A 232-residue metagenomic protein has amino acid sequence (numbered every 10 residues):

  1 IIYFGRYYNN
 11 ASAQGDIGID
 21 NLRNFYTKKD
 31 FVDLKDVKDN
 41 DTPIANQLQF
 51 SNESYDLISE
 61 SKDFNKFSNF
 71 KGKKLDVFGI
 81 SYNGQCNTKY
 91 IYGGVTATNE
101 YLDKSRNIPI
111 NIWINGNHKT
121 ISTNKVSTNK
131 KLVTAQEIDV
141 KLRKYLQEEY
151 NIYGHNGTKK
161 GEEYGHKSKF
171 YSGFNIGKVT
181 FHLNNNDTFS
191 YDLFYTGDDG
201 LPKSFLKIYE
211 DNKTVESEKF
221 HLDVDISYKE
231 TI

Functional and structural regions predicted by a protein language model:
I1-A13: Sec-dependent N-terminal signal peptides of Gram-positive bacterial secreted proteins and lipoproteins
I1-I2, I17-I19, I44, I58 (+10 more regions): Weak global preference for isoleucine
R6-Y8, L183-N184, S227-I232: Short, flexible beta-strand-to-coil junctions
I17-P109, L132: Long, low-hydrophobicity ectodomains and other hydrophilic envelope-associated domains
T27, T42, T88, T96-T98 (+9 more regions): Residue-identity detector for threonine
S51-F64, R106-Y191: Mature extracytoplasmic domains of secretory-pathway proteins
D76-G79, K178-T180, D223: Ordered hydrophobic segments in well-structured contexts
F194-I232: Proteolytic cleavage junctions
